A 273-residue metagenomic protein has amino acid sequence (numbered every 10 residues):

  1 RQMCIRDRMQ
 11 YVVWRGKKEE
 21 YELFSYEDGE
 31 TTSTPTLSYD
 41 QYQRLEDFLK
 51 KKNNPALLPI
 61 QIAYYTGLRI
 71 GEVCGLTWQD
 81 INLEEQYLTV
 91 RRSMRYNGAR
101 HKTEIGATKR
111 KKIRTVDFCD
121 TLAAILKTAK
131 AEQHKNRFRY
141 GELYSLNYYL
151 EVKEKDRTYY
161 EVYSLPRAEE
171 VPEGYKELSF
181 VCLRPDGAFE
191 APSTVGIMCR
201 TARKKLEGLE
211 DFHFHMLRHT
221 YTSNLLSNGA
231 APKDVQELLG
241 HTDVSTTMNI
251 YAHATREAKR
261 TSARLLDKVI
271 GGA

Functional and structural regions predicted by a protein language model:
R1-I5: Short, small-residue-biased leader/transition segments that mark boundaries at the very start of proteins
M9-I70, C74-L76, L83-E84, R95 (+4 more regions): Basic, Lys/Arg- and aromatic-enriched nucleic-acid-binding interface segment
E20-Y21, E85, Y96-G98, T103-L122 (+5 more regions): C-terminal secondary-structure termini that scaffold catalytic or DNA-interacting sites
T36, I70-W78, Y175, E190 (+4 more regions): Gram-positive cell-envelope targeting signals
Q43, D47-L57, T66, V116 (+4 more regions): Short, basic (Lys/Arg/His-rich) helix/loop patches that form interaction surfaces in the mid-to-C-terminal regions
M94, T220, L239-L265: Catalytic-site neighborhood detector that most strongly recognizes the C-terminal catalytic loop/helix of tyrosine
